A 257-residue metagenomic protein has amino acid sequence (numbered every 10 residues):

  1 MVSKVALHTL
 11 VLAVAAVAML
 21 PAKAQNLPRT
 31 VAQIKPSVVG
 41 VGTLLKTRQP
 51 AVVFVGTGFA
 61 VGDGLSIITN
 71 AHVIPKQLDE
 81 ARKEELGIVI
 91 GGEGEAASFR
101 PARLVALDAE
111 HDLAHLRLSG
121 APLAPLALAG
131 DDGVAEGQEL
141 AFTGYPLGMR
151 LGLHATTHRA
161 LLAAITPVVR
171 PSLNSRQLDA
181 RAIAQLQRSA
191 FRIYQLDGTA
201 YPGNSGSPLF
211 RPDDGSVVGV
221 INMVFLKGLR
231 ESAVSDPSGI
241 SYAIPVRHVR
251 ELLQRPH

Functional and structural regions predicted by a protein language model:
M1-L10: Bacterial N-terminal signal peptides that target proteins for export
M19-P21: N-terminal signal peptide c-region/cleavage motif recognized by signal peptidases
Q25-P28, L44-S66, N70, S98-R100 (+3 more regions): A conserved glycine-rich beta-strand in the N-terminal activation segment of trypsin-fold
R29-T30, Q77, R103-V105, S119-H154: Active-site substrate-binding loop(s) of clan PA
I34-A51, L118-P125, T156-Q254: Active-site region of chymotrypsin-like
V61-G62, E80, V134-A135, P212: Short, well-ordered loop/turn sites that connect or cap secondary structure elements
G62-A109: Catalytic-histidine neighborhood of serine endopeptidases, predominantly the chymotrypsin-like S1/PA family
E84-I88, E93-A102, E136-A141, A155-D179: Beta-strand/loop subdomains of soluble extracytoplasmic proteins
